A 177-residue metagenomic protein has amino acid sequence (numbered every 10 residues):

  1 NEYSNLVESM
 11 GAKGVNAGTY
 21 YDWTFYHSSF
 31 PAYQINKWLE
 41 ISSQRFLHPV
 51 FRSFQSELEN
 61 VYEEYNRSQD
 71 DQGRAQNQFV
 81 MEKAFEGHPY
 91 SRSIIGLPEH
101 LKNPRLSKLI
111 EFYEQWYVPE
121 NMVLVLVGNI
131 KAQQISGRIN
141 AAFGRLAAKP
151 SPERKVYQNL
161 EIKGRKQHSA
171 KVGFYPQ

Functional and structural regions predicted by a protein language model:
E2-A32, R67-N121, R145-Q177: Non-catalytic beta-strand/loop surface segments
Y21, E59-N60: Short, conserved phosphate-binding/catalytic loop or strand-edge motifs used in phosphoryl-/nucleotidyl-transfer
Y26, S42, V61, L109 (+1 more regions): Divalent metal-coordination and catalytic microenvironments
S29-L58, S136: M16/insulysin-pitrilysin zinc metalloprotease superfamily fold
A32-I35, N129-A132, P176: Solvent-exposed loop/turn segments at secondary-structure junctions within structured extracellular/periplasmic domains
Q44-F51, A142-P150: A common structural junction motif
L58, L106-A142: Non-catalytic, conformational "gating/processing" segments within enzyme and secreted inhibitor domains
